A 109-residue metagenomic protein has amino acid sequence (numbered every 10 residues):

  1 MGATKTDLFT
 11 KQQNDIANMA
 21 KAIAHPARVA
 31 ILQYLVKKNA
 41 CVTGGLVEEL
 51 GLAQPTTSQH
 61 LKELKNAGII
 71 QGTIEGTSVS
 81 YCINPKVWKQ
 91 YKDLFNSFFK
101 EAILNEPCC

Functional and structural regions predicted by a protein language model:
M1-D15, V36-K37, P85-C109: Amphipathic alpha-helical dimerization/coiled-coil segments that flank or bridge DNA-binding/regulatory modules
N14-P55, E75-V87: N-terminal helix-turn-helix DNA-binding core of bacterial DNA-binding proteins
E48, K65-N66: Alpha-helical residues within the helix-turn-helix
L61-K62: Short, hydrophobic-biased segments on the C-terminal half of alpha helices that form "recognition helices"
